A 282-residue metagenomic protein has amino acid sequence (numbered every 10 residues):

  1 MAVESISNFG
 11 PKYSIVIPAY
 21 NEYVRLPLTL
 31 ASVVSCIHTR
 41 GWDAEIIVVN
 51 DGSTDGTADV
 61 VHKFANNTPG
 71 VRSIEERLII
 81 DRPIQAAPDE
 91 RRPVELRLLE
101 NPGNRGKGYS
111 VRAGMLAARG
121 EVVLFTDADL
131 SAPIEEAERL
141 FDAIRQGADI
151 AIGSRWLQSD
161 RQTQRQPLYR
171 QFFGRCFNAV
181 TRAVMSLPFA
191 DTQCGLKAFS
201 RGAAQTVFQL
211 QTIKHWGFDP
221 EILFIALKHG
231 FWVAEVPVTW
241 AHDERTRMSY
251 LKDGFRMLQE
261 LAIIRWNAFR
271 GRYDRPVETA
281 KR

Functional and structural regions predicted by a protein language model:
M1-S35, G41-W42: N-proximal low-complexity "stem/linker" segments adjacent to membrane-targeting elements
M1-Y13, S186-L187, L210-R282: Hydrophobic helical membrane-anchoring modules
E22-R25, S53, K107, P133: Donor nucleotide-sugar binding loop of glycosyltransferases
T29, T57, V111, E135-A137 (+1 more regions): Acidic donor-diphosphate engagement hotspot in glycosyltransferases and nucleotidyltransferases that stabilizes
N50-D59, L130: A conserved acidic beta->alpha catalytic loop
D59-A117: Conserved donor nucleotide-binding strand/loop of the catalytic core
R92-A117, V122, I134-W216, D243-K252: Acceptor/aglycone-binding surface of glycosyltransferases and processive sugar-polymer synthases
